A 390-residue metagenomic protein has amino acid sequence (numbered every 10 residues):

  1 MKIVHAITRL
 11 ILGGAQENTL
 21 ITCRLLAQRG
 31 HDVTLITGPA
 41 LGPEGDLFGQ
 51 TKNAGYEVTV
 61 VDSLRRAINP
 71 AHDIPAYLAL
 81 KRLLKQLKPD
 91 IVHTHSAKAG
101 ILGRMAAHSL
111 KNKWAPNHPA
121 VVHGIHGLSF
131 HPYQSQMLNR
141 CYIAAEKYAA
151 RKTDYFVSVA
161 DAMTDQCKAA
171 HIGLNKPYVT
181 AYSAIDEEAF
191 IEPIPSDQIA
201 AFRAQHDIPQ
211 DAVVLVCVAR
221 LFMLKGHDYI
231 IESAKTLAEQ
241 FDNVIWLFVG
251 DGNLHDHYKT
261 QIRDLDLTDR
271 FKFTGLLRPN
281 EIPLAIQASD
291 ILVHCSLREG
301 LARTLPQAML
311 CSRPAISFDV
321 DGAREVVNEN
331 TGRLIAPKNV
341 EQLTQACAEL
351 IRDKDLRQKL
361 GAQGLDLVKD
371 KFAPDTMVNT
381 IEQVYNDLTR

Functional and structural regions predicted by a protein language model:
H5-H72, M163-Q166: N-terminal strand-loop element at the rim of the active site of nucleotide-sugar-dependent glycosyltransferases
Q16-R24, V213-T236, W246, N253-K259 (+1 more regions): A conserved mid-protein helix/loop that constitutes part of the nucleotide-sugar donor-binding site
T59, K147-S196: Donor nucleotide-sugar binding/catalytic pocket of nucleotide-sugar-dependent glycosyltransferases
L84, L276-L277, L284-S289: Short alpha-helical donor nucleotide-sugar binding micro-motif in glycosyltransferases
K259-L277: Nucleotide-activated donor-binding/catalytic signature segment of Leloir-type glycosyltransferases, i.e., the conserved
L297: Aromatic "clamp/platform" in nucleotide-sugar-dependent glycosyltransferases that forms part of the donor/acceptor
P314-S317: Short hydrophobic beta-strand element within catalytic cores of glycosyltransferases and related nucleotide-activated
E329-V340, E349-D355: Conserved acidic donor-binding segment of nucleotide-sugar-dependent glycosyltransferases
